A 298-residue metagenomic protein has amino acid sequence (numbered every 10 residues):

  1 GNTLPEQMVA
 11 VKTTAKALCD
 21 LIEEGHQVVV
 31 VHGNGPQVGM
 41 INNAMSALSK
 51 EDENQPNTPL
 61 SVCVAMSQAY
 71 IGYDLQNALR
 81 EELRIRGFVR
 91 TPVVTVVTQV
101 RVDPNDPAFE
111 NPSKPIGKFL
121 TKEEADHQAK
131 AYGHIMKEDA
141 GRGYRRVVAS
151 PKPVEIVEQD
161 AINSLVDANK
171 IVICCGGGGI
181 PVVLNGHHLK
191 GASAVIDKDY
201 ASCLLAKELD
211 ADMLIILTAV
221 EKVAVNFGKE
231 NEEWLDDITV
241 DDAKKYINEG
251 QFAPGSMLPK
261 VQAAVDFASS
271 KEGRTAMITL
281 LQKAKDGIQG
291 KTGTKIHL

Functional and structural regions predicted by a protein language model:
G1-L298: C-terminal catalytic "cap/lid" subdomain
